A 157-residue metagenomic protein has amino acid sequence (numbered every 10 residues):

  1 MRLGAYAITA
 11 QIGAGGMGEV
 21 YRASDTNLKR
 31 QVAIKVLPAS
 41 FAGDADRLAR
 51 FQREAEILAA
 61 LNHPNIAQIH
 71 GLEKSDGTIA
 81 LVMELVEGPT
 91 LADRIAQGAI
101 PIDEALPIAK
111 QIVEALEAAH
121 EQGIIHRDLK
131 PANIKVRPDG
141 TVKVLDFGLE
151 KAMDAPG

Functional and structural regions predicted by a protein language model:
M1-G157: Conserved ATP-binding/catalytic core of the eukaryotic-like protein kinase fold, especially serine/threonine kinases
